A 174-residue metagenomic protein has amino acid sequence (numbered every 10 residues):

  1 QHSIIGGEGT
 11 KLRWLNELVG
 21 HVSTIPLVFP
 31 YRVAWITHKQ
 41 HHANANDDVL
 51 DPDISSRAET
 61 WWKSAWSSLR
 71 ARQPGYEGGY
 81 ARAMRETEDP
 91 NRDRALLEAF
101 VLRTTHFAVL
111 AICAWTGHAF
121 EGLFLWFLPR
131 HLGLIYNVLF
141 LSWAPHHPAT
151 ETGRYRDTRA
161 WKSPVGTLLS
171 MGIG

Functional and structural regions predicted by a protein language model:
Q1, P30-A34, F127-T152: Transmembrane alpha-helical segments that form the membrane-embedded catalytic/substrate-channel core of multi-pass
Q1, V22-R32, L132, S163-G174: Membrane-embedded alpha-helical segments that form the functional core of polytopic membrane enzymes, especially those
Q1-T10, A34-V49, P145-P148, G172-G174: Acidic (Asp/Glu-rich) catalytic motifs at the cytosolic membrane interface
T10-L18, H118-F120, P164-T167: Membrane-helix interface segments
L12-W14, D53, D157: Single-residue recognition of alpha-helix boundary sites
E17, H21-L128: Non-catalytic, topology-defining segments of multipass membrane proteins
F107, A119, I135-N137, G172: Short hydrophobic "helix-edge" motifs at membrane interfaces and signal-peptide entry regions
T152-A160: Short, surface-exposed loop/helix-turn segments at secondary-structure junctions that function as lids/hinges flanking
